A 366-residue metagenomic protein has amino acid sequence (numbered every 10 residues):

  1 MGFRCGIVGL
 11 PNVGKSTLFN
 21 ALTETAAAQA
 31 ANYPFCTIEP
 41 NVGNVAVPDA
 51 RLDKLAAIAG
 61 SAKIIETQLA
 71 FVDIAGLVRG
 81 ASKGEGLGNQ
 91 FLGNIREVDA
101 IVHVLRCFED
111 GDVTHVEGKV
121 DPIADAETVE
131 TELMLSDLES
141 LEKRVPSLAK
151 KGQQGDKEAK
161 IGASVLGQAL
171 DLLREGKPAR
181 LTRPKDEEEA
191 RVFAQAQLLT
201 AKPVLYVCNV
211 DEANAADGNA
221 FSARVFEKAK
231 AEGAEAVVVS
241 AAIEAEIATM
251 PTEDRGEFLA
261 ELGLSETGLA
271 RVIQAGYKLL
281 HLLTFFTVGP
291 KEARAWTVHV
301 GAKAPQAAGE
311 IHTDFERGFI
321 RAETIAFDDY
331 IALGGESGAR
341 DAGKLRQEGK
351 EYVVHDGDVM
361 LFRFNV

Functional and structural regions predicted by a protein language model:
M1-T114, I123, E130-E132, E142-K143 (+1 more regions): Conserved G1/Walker A P-loop phosphate-binding module
G2-V8, V13, F19, S147-H355 (+2 more regions): C-terminal-of-GTPase-core extension/linker across diverse P-loop GTPases
T17, P34, F108, V120 (+4 more regions): Generic signal for short, ordered secondary-structure residues within or immediately flanking folded domains
L22, G84-L87, V116-K119, N219-A223 (+1 more regions): Short, glycine/charged-enriched secondary-structure capping and boundary segments
L77-G84, G118-L133, G152-E158, A213 (+1 more regions): Flexible beta-alpha connector loops of hexameric P-loop NTPases
V78-A81, E109-V116, N214-G218, A245-T249: Switch/connector loops and helix/strand junctions flanking conserved nucleotide-binding motifs in nucleotide-processing
